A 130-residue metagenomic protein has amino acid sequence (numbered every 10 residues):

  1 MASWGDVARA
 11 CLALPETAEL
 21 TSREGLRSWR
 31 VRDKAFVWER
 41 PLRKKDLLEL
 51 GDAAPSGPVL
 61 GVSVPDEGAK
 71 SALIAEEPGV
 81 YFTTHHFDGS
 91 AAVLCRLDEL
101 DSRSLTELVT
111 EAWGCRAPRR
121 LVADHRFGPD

Functional and structural regions predicted by a protein language model:
M1-D130: Charge-dense, helix-prone N-terminal extensions
